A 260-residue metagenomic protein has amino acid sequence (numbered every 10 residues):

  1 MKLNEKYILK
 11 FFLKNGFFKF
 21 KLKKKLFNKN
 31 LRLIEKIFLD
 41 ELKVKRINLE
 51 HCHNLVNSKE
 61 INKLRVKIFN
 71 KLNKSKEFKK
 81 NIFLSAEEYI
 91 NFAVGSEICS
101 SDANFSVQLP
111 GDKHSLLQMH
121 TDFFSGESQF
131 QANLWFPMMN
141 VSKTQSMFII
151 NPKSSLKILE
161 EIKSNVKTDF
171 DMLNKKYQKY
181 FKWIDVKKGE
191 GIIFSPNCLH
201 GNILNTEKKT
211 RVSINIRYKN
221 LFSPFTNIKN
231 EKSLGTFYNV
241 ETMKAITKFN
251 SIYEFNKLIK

Functional and structural regions predicted by a protein language model:
M1-A93, K187, N256-K260: N-terminal auxiliary "cap/dimerization" subdomain that precedes the catalytic jelly-roll/cupin core of mononuclear
N48-H51, S154-V166, L234-I252: Short, cationic low-complexity segments
G95-N104: A short coil-to-beta-strand element that immediately follows conserved catalytic motifs
V107-D122, N197-C198: Conserved short histidine dyad/triad with adjacent acidic residue
S115-I184: Catalytic core of non-heme Fe(II) oxygenases with the double-stranded beta-helix
A132, E190, V212: Residue-level detector of short, conserved catalytic/binding motifs and their immediate flanks
V186-L199: Conserved metal-binding segment of the jelly-roll/cupin
L199, I203-K260: Non-heme Fe(II)/2-oxoglutarate
